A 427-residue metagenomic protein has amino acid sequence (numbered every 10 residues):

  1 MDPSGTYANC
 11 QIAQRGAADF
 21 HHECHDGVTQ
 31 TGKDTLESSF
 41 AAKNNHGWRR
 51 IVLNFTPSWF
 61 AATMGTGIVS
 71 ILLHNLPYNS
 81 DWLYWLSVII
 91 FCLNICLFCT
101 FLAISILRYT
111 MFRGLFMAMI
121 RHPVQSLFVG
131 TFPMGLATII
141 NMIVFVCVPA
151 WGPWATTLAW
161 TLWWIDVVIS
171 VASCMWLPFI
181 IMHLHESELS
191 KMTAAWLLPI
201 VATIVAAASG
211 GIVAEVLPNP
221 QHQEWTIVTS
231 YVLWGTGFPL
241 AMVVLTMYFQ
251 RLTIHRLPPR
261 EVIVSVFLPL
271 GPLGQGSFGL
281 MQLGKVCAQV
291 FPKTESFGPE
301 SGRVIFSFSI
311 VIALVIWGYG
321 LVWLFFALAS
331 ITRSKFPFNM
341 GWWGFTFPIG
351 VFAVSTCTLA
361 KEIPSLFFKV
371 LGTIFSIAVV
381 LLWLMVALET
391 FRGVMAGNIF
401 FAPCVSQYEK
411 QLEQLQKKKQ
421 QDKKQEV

Functional and structural regions predicted by a protein language model:
M1-K43, V405-V427: Intrinsically disordered, low-complexity terminal tails of fungal membrane proteins
F40-N75, S87, F91, G114-N141 (+8 more regions): Juxtamembrane helix-loop boundaries in multi-pass membrane proteins
G65-Y78, F98-M111, A137-V148, S173-I180 (+6 more regions): Membrane-embedded alpha-helices of multi-pass membrane proteins, especially ion channels and transporters
P77-L86, V146-L162, N219-T226, T294-S301: Inter-helical loop and helix-membrane interface segments of multi-pass membrane transporters/permeases
S87-N94, A155-I165, A288, P292-V322 (+2 more regions): Entry/N-cap segments of selected transmembrane alpha helices and their immediately preceding amphipathic helices
T110-M117, P149-A150, M182-H185, V216-P220 (+5 more regions): Transmembrane helix-loop junctions in multipass membrane proteins, especially transporters and channels
V146-P153, L359-L371: Membrane-helix boundary connector in multi-pass membrane proteins
A214, H222, S230, G237 (+2 more regions): Membrane-interfacial loop- and helix-cap regions that link adjacent transmembrane helices in polytopic membrane proteins
